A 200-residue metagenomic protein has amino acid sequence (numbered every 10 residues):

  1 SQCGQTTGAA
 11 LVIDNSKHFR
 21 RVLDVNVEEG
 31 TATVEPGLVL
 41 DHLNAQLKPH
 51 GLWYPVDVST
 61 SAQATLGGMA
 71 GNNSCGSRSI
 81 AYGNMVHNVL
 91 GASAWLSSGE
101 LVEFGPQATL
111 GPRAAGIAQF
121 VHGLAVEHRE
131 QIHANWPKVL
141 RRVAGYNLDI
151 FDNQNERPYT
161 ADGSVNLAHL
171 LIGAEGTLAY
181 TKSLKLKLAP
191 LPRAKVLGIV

Functional and structural regions predicted by a protein language model:
S1-F19, V34, P55: Glycine-rich N-terminal segment of FAD-binding domains in flavoprotein oxidoreductases, spanning the beta-loop-helix
R21-V25, T31-V200: FAD-binding subdomain of flavoenzyme oxidoreductases
